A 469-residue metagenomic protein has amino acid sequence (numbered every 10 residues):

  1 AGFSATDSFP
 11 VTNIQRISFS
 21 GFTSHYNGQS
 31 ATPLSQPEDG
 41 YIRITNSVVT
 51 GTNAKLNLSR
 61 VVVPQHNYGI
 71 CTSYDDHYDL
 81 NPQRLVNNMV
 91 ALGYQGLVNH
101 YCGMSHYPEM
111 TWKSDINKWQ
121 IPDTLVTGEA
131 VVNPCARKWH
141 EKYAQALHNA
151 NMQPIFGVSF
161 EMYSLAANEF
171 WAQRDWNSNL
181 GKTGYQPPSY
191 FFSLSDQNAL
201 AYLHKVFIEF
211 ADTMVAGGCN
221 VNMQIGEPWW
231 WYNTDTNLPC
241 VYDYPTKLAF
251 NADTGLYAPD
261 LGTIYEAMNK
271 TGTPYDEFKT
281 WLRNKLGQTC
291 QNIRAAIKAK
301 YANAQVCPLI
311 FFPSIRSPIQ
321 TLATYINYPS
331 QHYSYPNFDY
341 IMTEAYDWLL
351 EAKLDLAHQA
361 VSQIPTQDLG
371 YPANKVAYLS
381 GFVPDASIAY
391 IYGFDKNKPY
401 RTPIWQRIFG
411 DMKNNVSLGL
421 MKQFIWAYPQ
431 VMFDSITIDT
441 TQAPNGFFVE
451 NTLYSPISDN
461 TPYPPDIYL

Functional and structural regions predicted by a protein language model:
A1-V48: Extracellular beta-strand ligand-recognition surfaces/modules
S24, Y68, S73-D75, G96-P108 (+4 more regions): Substrate-binding cleft of secreted/luminal carbohydrate-active enzymes
N57-L194, M342, F424: N-terminal substrate-binding region of glycoside hydrolase catalytic domains
H77-M89, F207-F210, I319-H332, I404-M412: Short, acidic/polar
W139-P154, E209-N220, E277, G287-V306 (+3 more regions): A structural motif corresponding to the C-terminal end of an alpha-helix and its immediate exit/capping segment
Y185-K300, F311-Q331: Polysaccharide-binding and catalytic clefts of secreted carbohydrate-active enzymes
P274-G287, Q291-P365, A389-I408: Extracellular glycoside hydrolase catalytic/binding regions
T441-L469: Extracellular and organelle-lumenal recognition/adhesion modules and their flexible linkers in secreted
